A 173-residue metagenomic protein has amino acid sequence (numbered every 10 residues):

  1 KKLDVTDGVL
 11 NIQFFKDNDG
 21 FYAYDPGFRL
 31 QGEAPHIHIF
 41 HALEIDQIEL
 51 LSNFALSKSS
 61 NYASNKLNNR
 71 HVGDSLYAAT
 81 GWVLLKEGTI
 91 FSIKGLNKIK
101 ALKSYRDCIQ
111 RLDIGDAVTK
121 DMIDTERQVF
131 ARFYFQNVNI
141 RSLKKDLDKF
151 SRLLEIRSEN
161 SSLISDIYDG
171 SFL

Functional and structural regions predicted by a protein language model:
K1-I12, G27-T89: Active-site "cap" helix and flanking loop/linker of ATP-utilizing ligase/carboxylase catalytic domains
F15-D17: Short beta-strand micro-motifs enriched in acidic
D19-Y22: Conserved protein kinase catalytic/activation segment
H41, K94-A101, D148-R152: Short intrinsically disordered coil segments
K58-N68, S104-K120: Short amphipathic beta-strand starts and helix->beta connectors
N68-H71, N97-K98, V118-D124: Short proline/glycine-enriched turn/loop segments at secondary-structure junctions
L84-I114: Glycine-rich active-site loop/lid that clamps phosphate-bearing ligands
D113-L173: Generic C-terminus detector
